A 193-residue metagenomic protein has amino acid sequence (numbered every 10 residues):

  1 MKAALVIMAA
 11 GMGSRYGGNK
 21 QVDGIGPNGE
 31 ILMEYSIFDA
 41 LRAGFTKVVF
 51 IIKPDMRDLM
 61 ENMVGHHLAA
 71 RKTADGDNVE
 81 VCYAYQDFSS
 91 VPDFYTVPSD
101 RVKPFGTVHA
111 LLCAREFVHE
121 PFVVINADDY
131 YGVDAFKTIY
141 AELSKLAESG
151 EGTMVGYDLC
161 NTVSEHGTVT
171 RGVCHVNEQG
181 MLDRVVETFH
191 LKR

Functional and structural regions predicted by a protein language model:
M1-K72, Q86: N-terminal glycine-rich phosphate-binding loop and ensuing alpha1 helix
M8-A9, C82-A84, V124-N126, M154-D158: Short beta-strand segments
G13, Y130-G132: A short, conserved beta-strand element in the Rossmann-like catalytic core that flanks the donor/metal-binding loop
K20-G26, V97-R101, V169: Short glycine-enriched, charge-decorated loop/helix-capping segments at active-site entrances that position
T46-V48, E80, P121, E151: Residues at the starts of beta-strands that form the adenosine-phosphate
A69-E120: Short phosphate-binding loop-to-helix
E120-Y130: Short beta-strand-to-loop acidic/aromatic patch adjacent to the donor-nucleotide binding site
V133-R193: Conserved core of the sugar-phosphate nucleotidyltransferase
